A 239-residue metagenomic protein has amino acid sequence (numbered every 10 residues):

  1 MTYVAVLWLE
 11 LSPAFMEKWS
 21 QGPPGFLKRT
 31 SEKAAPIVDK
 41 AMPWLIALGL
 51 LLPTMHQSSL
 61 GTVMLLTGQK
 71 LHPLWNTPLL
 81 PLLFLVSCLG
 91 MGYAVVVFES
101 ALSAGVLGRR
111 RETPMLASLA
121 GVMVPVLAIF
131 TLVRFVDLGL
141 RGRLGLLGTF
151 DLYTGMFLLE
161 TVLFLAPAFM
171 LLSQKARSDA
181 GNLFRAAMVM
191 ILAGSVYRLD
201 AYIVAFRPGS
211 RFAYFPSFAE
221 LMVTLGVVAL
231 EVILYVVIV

Functional and structural regions predicted by a protein language model:
A5-R177: Long, contiguous internal "core" modules enriched in hydrophobic/ aromatic residues
Q174-V239: TerminUS-proximal long segments
